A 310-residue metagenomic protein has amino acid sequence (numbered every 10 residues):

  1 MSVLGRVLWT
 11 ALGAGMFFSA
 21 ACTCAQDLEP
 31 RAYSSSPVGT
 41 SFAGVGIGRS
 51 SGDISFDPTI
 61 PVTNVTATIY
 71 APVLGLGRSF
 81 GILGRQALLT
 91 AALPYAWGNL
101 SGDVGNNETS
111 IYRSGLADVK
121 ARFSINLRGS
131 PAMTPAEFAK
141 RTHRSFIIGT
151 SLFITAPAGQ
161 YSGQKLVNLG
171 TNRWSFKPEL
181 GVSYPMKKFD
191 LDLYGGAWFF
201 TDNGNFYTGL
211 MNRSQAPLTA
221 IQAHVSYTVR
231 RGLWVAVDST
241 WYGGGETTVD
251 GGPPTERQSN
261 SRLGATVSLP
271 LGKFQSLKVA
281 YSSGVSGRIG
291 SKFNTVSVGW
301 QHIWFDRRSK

Functional and structural regions predicted by a protein language model:
C22-G44, G129-F146, F305-K310: Outer-membrane beta-barrel biogenesis signature
G39, T66-L74, S114-A121, F146 (+4 more regions): Residues that define the transmembrane beta-barrel architecture of outer-membrane proteins
S41, D53-I54, G84-A87, P131 (+4 more regions): Repeated loop/turn-to-beta-strand initiation elements of outer-membrane beta-barrel proteins
A43-R49, L89-W97, I148-A156, L193-F199 (+3 more regions): Transmembrane beta-barrel strands of outer-membrane/channel proteins
V45-I47, L74-R78, A121-L127, L152 (+6 more regions): Residues on the lipid-exposed face of transmembrane beta-strands in outer-membrane beta-barrel proteins
S50-A71, E108-T109, G163-G170: Surface-exposed strand-loop-strand hairpins of Gram-negative outer-membrane beta-barrel proteins
W97-S214, E256: Outer-membrane pore/translocation modules
N205, L210-K310: Outer membrane beta-barrel transmembrane domains
